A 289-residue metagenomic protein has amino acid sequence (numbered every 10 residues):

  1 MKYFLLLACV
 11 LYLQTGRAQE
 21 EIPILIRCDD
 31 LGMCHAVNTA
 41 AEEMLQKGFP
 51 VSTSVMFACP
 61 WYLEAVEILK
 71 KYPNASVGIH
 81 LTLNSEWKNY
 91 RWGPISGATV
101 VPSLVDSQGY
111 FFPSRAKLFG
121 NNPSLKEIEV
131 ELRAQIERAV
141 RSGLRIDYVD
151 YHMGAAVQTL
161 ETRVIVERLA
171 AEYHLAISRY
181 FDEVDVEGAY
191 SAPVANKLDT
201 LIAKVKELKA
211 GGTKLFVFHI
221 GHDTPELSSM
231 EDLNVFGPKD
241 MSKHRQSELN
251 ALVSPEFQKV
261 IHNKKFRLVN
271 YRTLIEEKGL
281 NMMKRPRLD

Functional and structural regions predicted by a protein language model:
Y3-L13: Sec-dependent N-terminal signal peptides
Q14-A18: Sec/Tat signal peptide C-region and signal peptidase I cleavage site
E20-K88: Active-site beta->alpha N-cap acidic-glycine motif
D30, V77, V149, F216 (+1 more regions): Conserved, mostly hydrophobic/aromatic
A41-K47, E64-S76, G93-D106, V140-R141 (+1 more regions): Acidic (Asp/Glu)-rich catalytic clusters
R91-L118, D232-D240: Active-site gating loops and adjacent loop-to-helix segments of metal-dependent hydrolytic enzymes
N122-I202, K206-K209: Catalytic domains of cell-wall/extracellular-matrix polysaccharide-remodeling enzymes, centered on de-N-acetylation
I177-Y180, F236-D289: C-terminal domain-boundary segment and adjacent tail
